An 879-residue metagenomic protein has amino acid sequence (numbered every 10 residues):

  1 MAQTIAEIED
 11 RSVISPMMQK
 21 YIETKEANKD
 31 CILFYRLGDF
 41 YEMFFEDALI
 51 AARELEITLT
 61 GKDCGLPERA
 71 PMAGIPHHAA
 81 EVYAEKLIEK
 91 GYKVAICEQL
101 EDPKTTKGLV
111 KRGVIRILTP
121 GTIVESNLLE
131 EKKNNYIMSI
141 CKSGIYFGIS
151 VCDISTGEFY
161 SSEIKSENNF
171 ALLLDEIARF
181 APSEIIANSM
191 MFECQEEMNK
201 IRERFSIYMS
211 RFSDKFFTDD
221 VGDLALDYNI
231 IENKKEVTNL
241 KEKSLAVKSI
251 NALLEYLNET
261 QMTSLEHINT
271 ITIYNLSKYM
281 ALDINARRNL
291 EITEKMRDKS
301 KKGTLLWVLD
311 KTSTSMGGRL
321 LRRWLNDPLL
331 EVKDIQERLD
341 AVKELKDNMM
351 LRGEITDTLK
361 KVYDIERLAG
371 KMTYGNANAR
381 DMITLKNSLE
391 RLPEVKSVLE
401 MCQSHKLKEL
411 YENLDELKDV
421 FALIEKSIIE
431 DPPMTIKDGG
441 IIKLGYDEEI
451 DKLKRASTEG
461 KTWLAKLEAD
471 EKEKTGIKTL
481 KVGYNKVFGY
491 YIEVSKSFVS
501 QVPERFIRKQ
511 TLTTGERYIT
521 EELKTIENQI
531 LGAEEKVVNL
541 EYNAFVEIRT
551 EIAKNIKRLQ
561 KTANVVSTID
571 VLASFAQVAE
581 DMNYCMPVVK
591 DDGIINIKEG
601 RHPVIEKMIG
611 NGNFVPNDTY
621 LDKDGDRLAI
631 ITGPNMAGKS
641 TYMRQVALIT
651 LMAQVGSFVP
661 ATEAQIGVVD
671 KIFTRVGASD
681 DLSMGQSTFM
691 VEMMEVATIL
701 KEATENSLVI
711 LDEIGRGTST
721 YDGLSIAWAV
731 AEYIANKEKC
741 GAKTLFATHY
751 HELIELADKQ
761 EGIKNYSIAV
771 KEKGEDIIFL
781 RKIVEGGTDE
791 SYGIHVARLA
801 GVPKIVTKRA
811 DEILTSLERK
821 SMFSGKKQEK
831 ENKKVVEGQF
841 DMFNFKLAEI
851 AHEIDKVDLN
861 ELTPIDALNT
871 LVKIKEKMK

Functional and structural regions predicted by a protein language model:
A2-E344, G353, D357-T373, A377-A469 (+2 more regions): Charged catalytic and DNA/RNA-contacting regions of genome-maintenance and nucleic-acid-processing enzymes
Q19, E23, D30, R549 (+5 more regions): Conserved phosphate-binding elements of NTP-dependent enzyme cores
F45-E46, K243, S313-T314, G318 (+6 more regions): ATPase nucleotide-binding head domains, primarily ABC-like/P-loop NTPase cores
C97, P120-L129, S264, Q403-K406 (+6 more regions): Active-site phosphate-binding and catalytic loops of NTP-dependent enzymes
I177, P182-M191, E196-N199, R211 (+3 more regions): Conserved catalytic alpha/beta cores of large enzymes that bind or transform nucleotide phosphates and polynucleotides
K215-Y228, M280-A281, M296, N387-T462 (+5 more regions): Amphipathic heptad-repeat alpha-helical coiled-coil/stalk segments that mediate oligomerization, filament/stalk
I335-R338, T358, V362, A456 (+4 more regions): Intracellular alpha-helical coupling/juxtamembrane segments of multi-pass membrane proteins
N378-D381, L859-K879: Short, amphipathic C-terminal "tail helix"
